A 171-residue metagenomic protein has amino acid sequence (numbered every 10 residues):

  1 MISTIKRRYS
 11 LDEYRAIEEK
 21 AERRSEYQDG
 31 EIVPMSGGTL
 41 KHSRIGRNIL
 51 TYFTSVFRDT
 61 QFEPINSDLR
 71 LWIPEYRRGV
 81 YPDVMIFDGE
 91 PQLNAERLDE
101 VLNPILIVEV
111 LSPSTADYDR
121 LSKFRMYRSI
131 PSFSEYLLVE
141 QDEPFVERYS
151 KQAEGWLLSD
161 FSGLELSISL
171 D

Functional and structural regions predicted by a protein language model:
M1-D171: Gly/Pro/Ser/Thr-rich low-complexity, intrinsically disordered segments predominantly at protein N-termini
